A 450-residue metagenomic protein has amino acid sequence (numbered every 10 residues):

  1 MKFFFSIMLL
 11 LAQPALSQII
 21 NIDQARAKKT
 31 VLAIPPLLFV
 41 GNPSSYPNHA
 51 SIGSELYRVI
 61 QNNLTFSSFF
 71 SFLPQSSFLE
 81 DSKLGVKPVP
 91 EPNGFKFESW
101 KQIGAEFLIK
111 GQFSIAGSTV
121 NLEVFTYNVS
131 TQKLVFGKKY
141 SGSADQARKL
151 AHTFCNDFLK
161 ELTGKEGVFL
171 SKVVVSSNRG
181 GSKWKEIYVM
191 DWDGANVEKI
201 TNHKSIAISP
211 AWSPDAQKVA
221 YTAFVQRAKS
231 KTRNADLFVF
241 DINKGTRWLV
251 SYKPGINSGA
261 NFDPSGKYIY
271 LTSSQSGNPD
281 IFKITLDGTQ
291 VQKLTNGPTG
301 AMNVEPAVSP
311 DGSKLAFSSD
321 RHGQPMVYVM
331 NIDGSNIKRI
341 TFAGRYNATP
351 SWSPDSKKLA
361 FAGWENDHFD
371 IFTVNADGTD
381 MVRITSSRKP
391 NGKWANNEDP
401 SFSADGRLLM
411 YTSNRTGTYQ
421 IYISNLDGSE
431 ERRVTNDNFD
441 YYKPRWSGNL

Functional and structural regions predicted by a protein language model:
S17-F66, R179: A structural "domain/chain start" motif
I19, P88-D157: Amphipathic beta-strand/beta-sheet edge segments enriched in Tyr/Trp
G41-R58, T65-V120: Short, solvent-exposed, polar/charged sequence segments at loop or secondary-structure edges
S130, D191-A195, D241-G245, T285-T289 (+3 more regions): Short loop/turn segments that connect beta-strands within beta-propeller blades
E166, N178-E186, N202-S205, A223-L237 (+12 more regions): A flexible loop/linker signature enriched in serine peptidases of the S9 family
V168-F169, P214-D215, P264-S265, P310-D311 (+3 more regions): Residue-level detector of Asp-centered blade-edge/turn motifs that repeat once per structural unit in beta-propeller
V173, V219, G266-I269, G312-A316 (+2 more regions): Hydrophobic beta-strand positions that form the internal "hydrophobic ladder" of WD40/Gbeta-like beta-propeller blades
T416-S424, G428-L450: Blade-level signature of beta-propeller repeat domains, shared across WD40, Kelch, NHL, RCC1 and BNR/Asp-box propellers
